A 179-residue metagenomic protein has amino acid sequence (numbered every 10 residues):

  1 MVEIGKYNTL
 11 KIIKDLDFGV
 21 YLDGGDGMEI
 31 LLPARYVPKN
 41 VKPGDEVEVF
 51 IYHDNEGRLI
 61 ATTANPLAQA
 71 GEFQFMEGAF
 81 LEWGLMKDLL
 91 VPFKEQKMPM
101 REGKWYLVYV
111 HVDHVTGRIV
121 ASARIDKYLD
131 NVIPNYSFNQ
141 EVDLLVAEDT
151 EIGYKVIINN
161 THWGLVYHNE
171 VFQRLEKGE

Functional and structural regions predicted by a protein language model:
M1-E179: Single-stranded RNA-binding regions, centering on S1/OB-family and related RNA-binding modules
